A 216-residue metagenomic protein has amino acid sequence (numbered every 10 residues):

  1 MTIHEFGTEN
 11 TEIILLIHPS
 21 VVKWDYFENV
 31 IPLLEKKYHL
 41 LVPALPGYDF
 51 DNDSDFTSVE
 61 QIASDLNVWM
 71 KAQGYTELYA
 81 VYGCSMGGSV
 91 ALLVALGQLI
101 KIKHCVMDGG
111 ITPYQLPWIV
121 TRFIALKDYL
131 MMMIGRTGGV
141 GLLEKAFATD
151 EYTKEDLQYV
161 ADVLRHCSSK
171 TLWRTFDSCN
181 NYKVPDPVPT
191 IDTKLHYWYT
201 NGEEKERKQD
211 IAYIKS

Functional and structural regions predicted by a protein language model:
H4-N52: Conserved HGGG/HGGXW glycine-rich cap/lid loop of the alpha/beta-hydrolase fold
N29, L93-G97: Active-site signature of alpha/beta-hydrolase-fold catalytic machinery across serine- and Asp/Cys-nucleophile hydrolases
P32-L34, K194-S216: Conserved loop-alpha-helix segment in the C-terminal half of the alpha/beta-hydrolase fold that carries the catalytic
L41-A80: Active-site loop/oxyanion-hole signature of alpha/beta-hydrolase fold enzymes
V81-G83, D108: Short beta-strand immediately N-terminal to the catalytic nucleophile in serine-hydrolase-like folds
G83-G87, A91: Gly/Ala-rich beta-loop-alpha elbow adjacent to hydrolase catalytic centers
L96, I102-M133: Flexible "cap/lid" loop of the alpha/beta hydrolase fold
L116-W118, R136-P189: Conserved alpha/beta-hydrolase catalytic His-Asp/Glu region
